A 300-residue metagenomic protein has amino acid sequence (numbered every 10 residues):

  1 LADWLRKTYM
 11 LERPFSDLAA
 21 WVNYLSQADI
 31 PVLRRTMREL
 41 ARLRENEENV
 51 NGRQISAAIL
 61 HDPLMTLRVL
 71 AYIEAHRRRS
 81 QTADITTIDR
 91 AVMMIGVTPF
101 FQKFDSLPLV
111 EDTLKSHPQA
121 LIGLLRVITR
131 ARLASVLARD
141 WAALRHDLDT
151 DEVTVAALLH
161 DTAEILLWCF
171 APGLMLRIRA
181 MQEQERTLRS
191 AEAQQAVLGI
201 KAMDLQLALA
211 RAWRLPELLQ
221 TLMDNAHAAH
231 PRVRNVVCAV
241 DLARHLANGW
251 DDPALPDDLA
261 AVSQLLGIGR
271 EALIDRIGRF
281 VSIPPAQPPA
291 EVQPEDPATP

Functional and structural regions predicted by a protein language model:
L1-L174, S190, Q194-P256, A260: Conserved alpha-helical "signature site" that marks functionally important helical segments or helix/loop junctions
P172-Q184: Post-HEXXH active-site segment of zinc metalloproteases
R179, N248, L259-A272: Charge-biased C-terminal accessory regions appended to nucleic-acid-, cytoskeletal NTPase
L265-P288: Long, internal scaffold/assembly segments composed of regular secondary structure
P284-P300: Non-catalytic terminal regions of proteins
